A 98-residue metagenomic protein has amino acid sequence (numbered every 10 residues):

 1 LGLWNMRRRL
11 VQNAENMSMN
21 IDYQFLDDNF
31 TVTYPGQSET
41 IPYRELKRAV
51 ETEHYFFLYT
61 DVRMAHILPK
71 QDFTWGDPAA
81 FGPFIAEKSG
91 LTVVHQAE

Functional and structural regions predicted by a protein language model:
L1-T40: Conserved beta-hairpin
G2, M6, V50, A79 (+1 more regions): Generic hydrophobic, helix-prone segments enriched in Leu/Val/Ile
A14-N16, A49, Y59: Sterically constrained small-residue positions within well-ordered secondary structures of folded domains
D22-Y23, R44-K47, Q71: Hydrophobic/aromatic beta-strand elements that line small-molecule binding cavities or substrate pockets in beta-rich
F30-T31, Q37-F56: Phosphoinositide-dependent membrane-docking surfaces
Y55-E98: A membrane-cytosol interface segment of integral membrane proteins
